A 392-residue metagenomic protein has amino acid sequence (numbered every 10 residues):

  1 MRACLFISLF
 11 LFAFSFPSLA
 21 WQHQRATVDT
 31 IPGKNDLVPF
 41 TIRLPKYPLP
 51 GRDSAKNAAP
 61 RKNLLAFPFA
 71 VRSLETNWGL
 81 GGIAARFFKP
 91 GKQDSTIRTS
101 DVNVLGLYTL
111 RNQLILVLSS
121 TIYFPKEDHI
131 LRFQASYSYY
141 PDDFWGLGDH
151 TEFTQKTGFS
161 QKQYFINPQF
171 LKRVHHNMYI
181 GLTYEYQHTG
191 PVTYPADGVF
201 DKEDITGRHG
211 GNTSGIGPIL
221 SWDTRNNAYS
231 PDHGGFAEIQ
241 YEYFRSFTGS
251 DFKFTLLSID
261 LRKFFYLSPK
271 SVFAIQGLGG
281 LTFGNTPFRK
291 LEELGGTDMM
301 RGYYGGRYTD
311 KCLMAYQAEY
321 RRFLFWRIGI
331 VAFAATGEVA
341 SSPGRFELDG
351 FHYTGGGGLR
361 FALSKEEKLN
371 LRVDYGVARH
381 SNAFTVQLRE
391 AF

Functional and structural regions predicted by a protein language model:
M1-T30: Bacterial Sec-dependent N-terminal signal peptides
W21-F133, G207-S230, F323-G329, V339-P343 (+2 more regions): Outer-membrane beta-barrel initiation region
H23-D53, K62-L65, I130, Q134-L267 (+3 more regions): Transmembrane beta-strand segments of outer-membrane beta-barrel domains in Gram-negative and organellar OMPs
K56-A66, A70-N212, R307-T309, L369-N370 (+1 more regions): Gram-negative/organellar outer-membrane beta-barrel architecture
F200-D204, R289-M300, E338, R345-G357: Solvent-exposed, glycine/polar-rich loop segments of beta-barrel outer-membrane systems
I216-S221, R225-W326, I330-F333: C-terminal outer-membrane beta-barrel translocator/porin domains of Gram-negative envelope proteins and their
G217-P218, G356-E366, S381-F392: Outer-membrane beta-barrel "beta-signal"
G305-T309, P343-D349, G376: Short, contiguous acidic/charged loop-to-helix segments that flank catalytic cores in large enzymes
